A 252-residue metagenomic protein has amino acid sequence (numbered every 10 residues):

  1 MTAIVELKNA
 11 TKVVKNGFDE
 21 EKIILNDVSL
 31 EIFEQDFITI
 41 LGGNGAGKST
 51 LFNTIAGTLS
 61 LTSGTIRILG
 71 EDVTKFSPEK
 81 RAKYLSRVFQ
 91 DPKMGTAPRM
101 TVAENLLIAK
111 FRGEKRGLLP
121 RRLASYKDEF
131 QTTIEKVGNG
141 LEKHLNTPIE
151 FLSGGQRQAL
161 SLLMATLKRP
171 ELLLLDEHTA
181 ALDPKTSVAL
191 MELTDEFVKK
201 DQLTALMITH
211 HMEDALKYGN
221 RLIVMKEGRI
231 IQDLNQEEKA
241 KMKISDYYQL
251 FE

Functional and structural regions predicted by a protein language model:
I4, K12-D27, S77: A short, flexible loop at the N-terminus of ABC-type nucleotide-binding domains that lies
L41-G43: The feature captures the beta-strand-to-loop junction immediately N-terminal to the Walker
A56: Helix-to-loop junction immediately C-terminal to a conserved catalytic motif
G64-D72: Conserved ABC transporter NBD signature motif
D72-S86, M94, R116, L123 (+1 more regions): ABC ATPase NBD coupling module
T209-H210: H-loop/switch region of ABC-family ATPase nucleotide-binding domains
R229-E252: Conserved beta-strand-loop-alpha-helix hinge in the C-terminal portion of ABC ATPase nucleotide-binding domains
